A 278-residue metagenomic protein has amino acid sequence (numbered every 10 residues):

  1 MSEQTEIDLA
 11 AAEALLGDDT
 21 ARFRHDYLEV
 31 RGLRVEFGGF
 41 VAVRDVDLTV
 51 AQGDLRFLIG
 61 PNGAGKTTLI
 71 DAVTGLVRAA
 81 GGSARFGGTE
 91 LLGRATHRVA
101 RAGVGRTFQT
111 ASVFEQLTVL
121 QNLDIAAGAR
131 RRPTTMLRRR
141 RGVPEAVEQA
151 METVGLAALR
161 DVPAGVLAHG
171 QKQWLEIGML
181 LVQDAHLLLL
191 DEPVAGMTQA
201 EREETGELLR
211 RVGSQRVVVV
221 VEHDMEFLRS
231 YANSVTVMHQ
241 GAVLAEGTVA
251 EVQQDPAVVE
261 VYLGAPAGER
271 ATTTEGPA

Functional and structural regions predicted by a protein language model:
S2-A278: Glycine-rich phosphate-binding loops of nucleotide-dependent enzymes
